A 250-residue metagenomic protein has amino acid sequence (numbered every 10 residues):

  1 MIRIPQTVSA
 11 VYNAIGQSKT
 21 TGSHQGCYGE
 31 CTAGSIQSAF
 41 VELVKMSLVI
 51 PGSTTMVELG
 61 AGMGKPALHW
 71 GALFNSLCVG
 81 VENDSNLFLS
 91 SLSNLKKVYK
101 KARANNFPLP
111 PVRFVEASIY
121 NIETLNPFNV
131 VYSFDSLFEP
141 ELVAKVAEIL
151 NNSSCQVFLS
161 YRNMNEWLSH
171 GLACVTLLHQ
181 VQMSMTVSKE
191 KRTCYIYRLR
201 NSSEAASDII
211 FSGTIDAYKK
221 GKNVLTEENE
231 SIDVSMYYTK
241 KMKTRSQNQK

Functional and structural regions predicted by a protein language model:
M1-G52: S-adenosyl-L-methionine
M1-S23, V143, V181-V187, A205-K250: Intrinsically disordered, low-complexity glycine/charged-rich regulatory or linker segments that flank or connect
G52-G62: Conserved class I S-adenosyl-L-methionine
G64-L68: Glycine-rich SAM-binding Motif I of class I
L77-E82: Conserved SAM-binding motif I beta-strand of class I
L89-N126: S-adenosyl-L-methionine
Y120, F128-E141: A short SAM/SAH-binding and catalytic strip from SAM-dependent methyltransferases
F138-A206: C-terminal substrate-binding/active-site "lid" region of AdoMet-derived donor-dependent transferases
